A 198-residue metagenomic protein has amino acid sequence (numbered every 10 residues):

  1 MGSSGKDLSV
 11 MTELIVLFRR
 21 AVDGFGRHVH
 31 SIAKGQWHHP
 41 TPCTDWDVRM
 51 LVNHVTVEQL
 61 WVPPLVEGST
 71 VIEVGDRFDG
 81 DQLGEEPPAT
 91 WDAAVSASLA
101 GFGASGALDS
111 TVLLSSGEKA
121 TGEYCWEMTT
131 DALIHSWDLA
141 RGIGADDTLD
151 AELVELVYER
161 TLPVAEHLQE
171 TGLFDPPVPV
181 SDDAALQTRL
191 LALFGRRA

Functional and structural regions predicted by a protein language model:
G2-R27, S31-T44, P64-A198: Structured surface interface patches that mediate subunit assembly and partner/cofactor docking
L51: Extended, alpha-helix-rich binding/interface surfaces that flank or overlap catalytic cores and mediate recognition
H54-V55: Glycine-rich loop at the start of a catalytic domain that most often binds anionic cofactors/ligands
